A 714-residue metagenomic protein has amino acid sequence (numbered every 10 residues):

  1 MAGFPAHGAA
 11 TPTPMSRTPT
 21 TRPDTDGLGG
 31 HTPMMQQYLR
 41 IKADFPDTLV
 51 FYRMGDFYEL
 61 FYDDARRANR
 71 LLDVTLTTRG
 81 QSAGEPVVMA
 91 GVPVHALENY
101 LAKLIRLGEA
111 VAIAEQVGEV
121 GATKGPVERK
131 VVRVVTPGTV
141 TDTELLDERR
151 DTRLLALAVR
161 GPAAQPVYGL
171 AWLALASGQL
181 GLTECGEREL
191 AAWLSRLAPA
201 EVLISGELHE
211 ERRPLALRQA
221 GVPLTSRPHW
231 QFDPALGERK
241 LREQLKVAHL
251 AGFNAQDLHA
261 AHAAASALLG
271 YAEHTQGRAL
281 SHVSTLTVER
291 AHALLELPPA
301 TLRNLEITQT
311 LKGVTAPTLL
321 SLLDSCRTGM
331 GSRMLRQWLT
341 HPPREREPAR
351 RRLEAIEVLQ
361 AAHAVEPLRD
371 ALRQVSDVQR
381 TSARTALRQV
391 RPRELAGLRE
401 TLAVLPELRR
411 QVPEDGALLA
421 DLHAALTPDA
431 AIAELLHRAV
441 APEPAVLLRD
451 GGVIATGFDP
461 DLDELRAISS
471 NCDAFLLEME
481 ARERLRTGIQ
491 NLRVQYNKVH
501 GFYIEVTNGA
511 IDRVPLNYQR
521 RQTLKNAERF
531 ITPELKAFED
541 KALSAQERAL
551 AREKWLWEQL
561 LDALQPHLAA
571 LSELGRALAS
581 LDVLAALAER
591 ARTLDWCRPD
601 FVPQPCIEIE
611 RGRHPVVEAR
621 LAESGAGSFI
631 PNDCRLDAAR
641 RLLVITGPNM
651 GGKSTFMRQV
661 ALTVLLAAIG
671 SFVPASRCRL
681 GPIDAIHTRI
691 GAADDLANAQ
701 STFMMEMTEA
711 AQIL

Functional and structural regions predicted by a protein language model:
G8, P12-V358, E366, D370-A386 (+2 more regions): Charged catalytic and DNA/RNA-contacting regions of genome-maintenance and nucleic-acid-processing enzymes
Y62-A65, L258, R327, S332 (+3 more regions): ATPase nucleotide-binding head domains, primarily ABC-like/P-loop NTPase cores
A114, T139-L146, A279, D415-G416 (+4 more regions): Active-site phosphate-binding and catalytic loops of NTP-dependent enzymes
V202, L581, F703: Residue-level signal for inorganic ion chemistry
L387, R391, T401-V404, D421 (+3 more regions): Charged, surface-exposed helical/loop "interaction arms" that form contiguous linear patches used for dimerization
L524, E528-D562: Extended, charged coiled-coil "arm/hinge" scaffolds of SMC/Rad50-like chromosome-maintenance ATPases and other large
